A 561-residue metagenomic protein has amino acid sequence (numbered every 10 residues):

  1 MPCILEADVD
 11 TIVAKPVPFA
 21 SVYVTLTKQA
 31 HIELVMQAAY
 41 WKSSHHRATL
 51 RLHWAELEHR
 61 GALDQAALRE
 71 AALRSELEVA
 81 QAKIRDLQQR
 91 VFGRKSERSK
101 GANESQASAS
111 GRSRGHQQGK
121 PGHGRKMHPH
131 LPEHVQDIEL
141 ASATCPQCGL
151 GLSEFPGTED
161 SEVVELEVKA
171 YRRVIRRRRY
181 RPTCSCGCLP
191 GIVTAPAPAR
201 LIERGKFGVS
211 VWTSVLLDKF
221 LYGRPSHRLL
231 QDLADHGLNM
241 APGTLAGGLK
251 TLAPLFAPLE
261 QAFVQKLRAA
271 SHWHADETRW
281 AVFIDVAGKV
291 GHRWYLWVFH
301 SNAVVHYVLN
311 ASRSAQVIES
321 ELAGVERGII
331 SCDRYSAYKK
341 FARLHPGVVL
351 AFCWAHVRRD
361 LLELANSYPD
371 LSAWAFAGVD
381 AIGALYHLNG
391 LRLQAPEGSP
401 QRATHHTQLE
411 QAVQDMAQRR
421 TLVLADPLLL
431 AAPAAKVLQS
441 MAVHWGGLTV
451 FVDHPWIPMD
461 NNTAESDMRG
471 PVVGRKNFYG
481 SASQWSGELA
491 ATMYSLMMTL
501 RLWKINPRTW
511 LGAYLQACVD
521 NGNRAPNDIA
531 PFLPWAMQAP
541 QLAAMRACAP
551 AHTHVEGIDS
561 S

Functional and structural regions predicted by a protein language model:
M1-K206, H274-A275, A281, C332 (+3 more regions): Short, flexible loop/hinge motifs at secondary-structure junctions
V35, H46, E167-S271: Short, positively charged, Gly/Tyr-enriched micro-motifs that form contact patches at catalytic or ligand/partner
G93, C145-C148, P182-C184, V215 (+9 more regions): Mobile genetic element proteins and their domesticated derivatives, centered on retroelements and DNA transposons
A107, M127, L131, D137 (+7 more regions): Gly/Pro-rich turn-and-neighbor structural signature
S153-G157, G191-T194, V282-I284, Y307-V308 (+6 more regions): Short helix/loop capping segments that flank catalytic or ligand/cofactor-binding pockets
T194, L216-L217, L230, L362-E397: Conserved catalytic alpha/beta cores of large enzymes that bind or transform nucleotide phosphates and polynucleotides
H272-W273, I329, R334, A342-D380: Conserved beta-strand -> loop -> alpha-helix junction used to position metal-binding or nucleic-acid-contacting
V325-R327, R334-A337, A375-S561: Acidic/histidine-rich catalytic cores and adjacent linkers of DNA breakage/strand-transfer/modification proteins
